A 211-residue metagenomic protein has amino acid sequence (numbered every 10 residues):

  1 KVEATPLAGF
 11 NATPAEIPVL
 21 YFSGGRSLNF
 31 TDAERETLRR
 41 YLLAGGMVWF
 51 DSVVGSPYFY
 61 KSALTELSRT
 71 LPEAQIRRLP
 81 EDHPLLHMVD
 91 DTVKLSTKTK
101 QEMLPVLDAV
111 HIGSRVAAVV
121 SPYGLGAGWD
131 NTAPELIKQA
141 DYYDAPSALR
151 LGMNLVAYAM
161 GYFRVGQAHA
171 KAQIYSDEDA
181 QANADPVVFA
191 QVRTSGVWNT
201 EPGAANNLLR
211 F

Functional and structural regions predicted by a protein language model:
K1, P57-M153, D185-V188: An acidic, glycine-rich "communication" segment
K1-V19, S23-S27, L125-G126, A133-F211: Aromatic-Pro/Gly-enriched surface loop or interdomain linker that acts as a lid/target-recognition segment
P6-G9, R35-E36, L104-P105: A generic local structural motif
A15-E16, L43-A44, I112-S114: Short, well-ordered loop/turn elements at secondary-structure boundaries
V19-Y60, F189: Short alpha-beta junction capping motif
G25-N29, V48, V54-Y58, D82-L85 (+2 more regions): Solvent-exposed loop/turn segments at secondary-structure junctions within structured extracellular/periplasmic domains
R35-R39, Y60-L64, G152-M153, A205-L209: Extracytoplasmic/secreted envelope proteins and their assembly/folding machinery, especially bacterial periplasmic
L43, S68-P72, M160-G161: Sec-exported extracytoplasmic/periplasmic mature domains
